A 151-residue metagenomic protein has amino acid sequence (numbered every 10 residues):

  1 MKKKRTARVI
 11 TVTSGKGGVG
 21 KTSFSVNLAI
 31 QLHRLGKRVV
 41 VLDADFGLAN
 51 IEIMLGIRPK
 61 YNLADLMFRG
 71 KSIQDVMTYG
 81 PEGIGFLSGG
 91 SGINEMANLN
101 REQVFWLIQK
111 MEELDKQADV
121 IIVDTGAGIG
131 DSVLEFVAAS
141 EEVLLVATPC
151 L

Functional and structural regions predicted by a protein language model:
K2-A44: Walker A/P-loop phosphate-binding motif and the immediately C-terminal alpha-helix
R5-R8, L35-R38, P81-G83, K116-A118 (+1 more regions): Short coil/turn connectors at secondary-structure junctions
S14, D43, S88-S91, T125 (+1 more regions): Flexible glycine-/small-residue-rich
T22, N100-V104, G126: A conditional alpha-helix N-cap/helix-loop micro-motif detector
F24, S72, G128: Residue-level recognition of oxygen-bearing side chains
I30, E112, L134-E135: Alpha-helical segments flanking ligand/cofactor-binding loops in enzyme cores
V41-K116: P-loop/Walker-type NTP enzyme "switch/lid" segment
K116, V120, T125-L151: Conserved catalytic-core segment of NTP-binding enzymes
